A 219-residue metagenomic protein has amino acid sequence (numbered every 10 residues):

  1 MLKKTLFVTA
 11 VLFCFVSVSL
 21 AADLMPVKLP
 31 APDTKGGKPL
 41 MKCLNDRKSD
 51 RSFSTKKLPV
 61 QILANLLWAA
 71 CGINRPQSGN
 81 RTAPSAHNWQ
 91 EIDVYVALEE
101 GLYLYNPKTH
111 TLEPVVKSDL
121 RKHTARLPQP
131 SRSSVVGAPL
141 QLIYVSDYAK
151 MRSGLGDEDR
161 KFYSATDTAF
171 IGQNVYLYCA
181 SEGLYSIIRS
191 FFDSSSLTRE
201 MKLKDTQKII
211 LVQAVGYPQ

Functional and structural regions predicted by a protein language model:
M1-T9: Bacterial N-terminal signal peptides that target proteins for export
L2, S52-S54, G183-I188: Short catalytic-loop micro-motif centered on adjacent basic/acidic residues
V8-S17: Bacterial N-terminal signal peptides
A22-A138: N-terminal amphipathic, basic helical "cap/leader" segment at the start of enzyme domains
V27, L155-G156: A small/polar active-site loop signature that marks catalytic segments
D33, Y144-Y148, Y217: Short, small-residue-rich loop/turn micro-motifs
R47, L66, V94, L140-M151 (+1 more regions): Small-aliphatic-rich amphipathic alpha-helix that forms the alpha element of a beta-alpha
L203-Q219: A glycine-rich helix N-cap at a beta->alpha junction
